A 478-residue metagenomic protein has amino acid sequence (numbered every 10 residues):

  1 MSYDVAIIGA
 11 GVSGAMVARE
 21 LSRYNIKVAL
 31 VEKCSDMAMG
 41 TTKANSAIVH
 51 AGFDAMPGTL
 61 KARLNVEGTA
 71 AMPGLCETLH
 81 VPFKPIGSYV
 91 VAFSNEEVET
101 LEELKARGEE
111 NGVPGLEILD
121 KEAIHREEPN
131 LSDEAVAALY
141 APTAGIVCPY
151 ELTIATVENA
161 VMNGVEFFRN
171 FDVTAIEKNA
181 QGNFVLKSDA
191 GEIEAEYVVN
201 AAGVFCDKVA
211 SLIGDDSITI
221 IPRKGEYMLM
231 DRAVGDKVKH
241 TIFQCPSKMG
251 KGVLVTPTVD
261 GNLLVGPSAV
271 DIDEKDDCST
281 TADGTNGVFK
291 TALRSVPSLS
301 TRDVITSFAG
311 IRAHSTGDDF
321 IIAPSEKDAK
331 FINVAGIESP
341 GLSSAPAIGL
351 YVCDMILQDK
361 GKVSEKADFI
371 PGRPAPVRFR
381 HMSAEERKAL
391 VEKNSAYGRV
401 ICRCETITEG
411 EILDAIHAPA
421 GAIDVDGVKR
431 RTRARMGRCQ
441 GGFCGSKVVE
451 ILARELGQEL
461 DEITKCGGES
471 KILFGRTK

Functional and structural regions predicted by a protein language model:
Y3-L30: N-terminal Rossmann-like FAD-binding beta1-loop-alpha1 element of flavoenzymes
M16, I176-G266, V270-T281, K290 (+2 more regions): Flavin-dependent oxidoreductases
R23-K43: Glycine-rich FAD pyrophosphate-binding loop
A47-E127, V136, G252-V253: Dinucleotide-binding Rossmann-like beta1-alpha1 core, especially the glycine-rich loop that anchors the ADP
R63-V66, V91-T100, L139-E158, C278-D283 (+2 more regions): Short beta-strand to alpha-helix junction loop
L139-Y197: Helical element adjacent to the flavin cofactor pocket in flavoenzyme catalytic cores
G250, V259-D260, D271, D276-V400 (+2 more regions): C-terminal catalytic lobe of FAD-dependent flavoproteins
D276, T408-P419, G442-L460: Iron-sulfur (Fe-S) cluster-binding segments and ferredoxin-like electron-carrier domains, especially [2Fe-2S]
